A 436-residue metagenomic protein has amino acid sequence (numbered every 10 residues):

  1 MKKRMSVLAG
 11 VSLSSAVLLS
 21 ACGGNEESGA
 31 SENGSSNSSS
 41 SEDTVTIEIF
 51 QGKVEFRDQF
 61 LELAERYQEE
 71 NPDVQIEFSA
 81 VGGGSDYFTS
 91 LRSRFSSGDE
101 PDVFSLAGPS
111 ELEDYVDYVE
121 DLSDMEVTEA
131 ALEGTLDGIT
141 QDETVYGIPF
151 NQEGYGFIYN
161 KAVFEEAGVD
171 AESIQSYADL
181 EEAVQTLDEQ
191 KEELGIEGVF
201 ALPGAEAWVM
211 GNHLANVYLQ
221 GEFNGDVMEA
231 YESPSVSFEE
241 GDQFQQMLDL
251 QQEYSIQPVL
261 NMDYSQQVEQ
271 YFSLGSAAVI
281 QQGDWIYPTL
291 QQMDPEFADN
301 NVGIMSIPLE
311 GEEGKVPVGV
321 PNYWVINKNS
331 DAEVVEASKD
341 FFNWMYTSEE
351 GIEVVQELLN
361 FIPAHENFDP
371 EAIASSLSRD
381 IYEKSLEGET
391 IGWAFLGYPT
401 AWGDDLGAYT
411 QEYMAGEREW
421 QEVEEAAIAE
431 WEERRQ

Functional and structural regions predicted by a protein language model:
L8-G10, G23-E111, V127-T128, G311 (+5 more regions): Conserved N-terminal structural module of periplasmic/extracytoplasmic solute-binding proteins
L18-A21: C-terminal motif of bacterial Sec signal peptides marking the signal peptidase cleavage site
E65, E69-E70, Q75-E77, A167 (+1 more regions): Extracytoplasmic/periplasmic substrate-recognition and gating elements
A107-G156, D299-M305: Hinge/lid segment of periplasmic solute-binding proteins
S123-D137, E192, V199, G204 (+5 more regions): Short, solvent-exposed loop/beta-turn-alpha elements that line the ligand-binding surface or hinge of extracytoplasmic
Y146-I148, Y155, E181-E232, A277: Extracytoplasmic/periplasmic solute-binding protein
E165, E349-I352, A364, D369-E371 (+1 more regions): Conserved C-terminal helix/tail region of periplasmic/extracytoplasmic solute-binding proteins
V184-Q185, E229-M262: Glycine-centered hinge/linker elements that transmit conformational signals in sensory and ligand-binding systems
